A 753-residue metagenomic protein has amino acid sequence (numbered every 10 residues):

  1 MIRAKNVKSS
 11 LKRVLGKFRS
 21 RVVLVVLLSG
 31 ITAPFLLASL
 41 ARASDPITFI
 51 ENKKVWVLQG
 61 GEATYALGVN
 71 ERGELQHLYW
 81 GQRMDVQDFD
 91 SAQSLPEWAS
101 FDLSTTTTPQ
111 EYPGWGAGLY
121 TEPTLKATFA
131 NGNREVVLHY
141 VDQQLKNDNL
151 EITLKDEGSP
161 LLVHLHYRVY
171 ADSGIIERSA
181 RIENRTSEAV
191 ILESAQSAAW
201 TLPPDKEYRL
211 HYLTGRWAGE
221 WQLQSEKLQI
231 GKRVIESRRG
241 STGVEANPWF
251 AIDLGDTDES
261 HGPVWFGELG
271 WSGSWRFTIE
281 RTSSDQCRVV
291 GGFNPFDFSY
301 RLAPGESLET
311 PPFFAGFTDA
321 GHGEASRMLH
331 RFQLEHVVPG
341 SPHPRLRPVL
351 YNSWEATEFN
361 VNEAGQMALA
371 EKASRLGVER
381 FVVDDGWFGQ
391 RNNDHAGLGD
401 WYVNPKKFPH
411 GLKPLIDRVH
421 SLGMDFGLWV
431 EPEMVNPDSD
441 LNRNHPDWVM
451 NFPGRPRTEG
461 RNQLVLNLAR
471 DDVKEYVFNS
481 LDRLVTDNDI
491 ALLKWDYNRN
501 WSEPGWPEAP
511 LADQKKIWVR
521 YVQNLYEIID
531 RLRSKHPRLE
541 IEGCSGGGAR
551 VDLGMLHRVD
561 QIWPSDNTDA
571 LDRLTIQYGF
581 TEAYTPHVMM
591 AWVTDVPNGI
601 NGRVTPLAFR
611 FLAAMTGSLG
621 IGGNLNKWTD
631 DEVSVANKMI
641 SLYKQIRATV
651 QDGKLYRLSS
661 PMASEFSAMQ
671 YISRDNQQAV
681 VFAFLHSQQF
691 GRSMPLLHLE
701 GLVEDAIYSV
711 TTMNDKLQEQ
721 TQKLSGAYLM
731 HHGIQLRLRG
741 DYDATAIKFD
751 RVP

Functional and structural regions predicted by a protein language model:
I47-V57, A63-A66, L75-E280, F296 (+1 more regions): Polysaccharide-binding surfaces and accessory modules of carbohydrate-active proteins
E62, A180, G305, Y351 (+7 more regions): Conserved, mostly hydrophobic/aromatic
E62, P661-E704: Carbohydrate-binding surface patches
T106, G116-V137, E259-W275, G316-S341 (+4 more regions): Glycine-rich, aromatic-flanked loop segments that form ligand/cofactor-binding clefts across common enzyme folds
A127, E135-L138, Y300-D319, Y742-F749: Short Pro-Gly-centered flexible turn/kink motifs
P342-N479, L492, S502: Aromatic-lined carbohydrate-binding/catalytic grooves of carbohydrate-active enzymes
N436, D440-E475, V519-N626: Glycan-recognition surfaces
S687-P753: C-terminal beta-sandwich/jelly-roll accessory domains of carbohydrate-active enzymes
